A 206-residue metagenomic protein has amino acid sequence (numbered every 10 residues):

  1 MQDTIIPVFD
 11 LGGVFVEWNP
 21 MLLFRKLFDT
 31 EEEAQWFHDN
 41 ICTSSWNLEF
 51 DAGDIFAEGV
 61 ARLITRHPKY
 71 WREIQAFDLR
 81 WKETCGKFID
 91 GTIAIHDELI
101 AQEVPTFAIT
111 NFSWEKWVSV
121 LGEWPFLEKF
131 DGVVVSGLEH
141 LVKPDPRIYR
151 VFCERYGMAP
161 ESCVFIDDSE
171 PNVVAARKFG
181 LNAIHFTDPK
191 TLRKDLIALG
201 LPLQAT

Functional and structural regions predicted by a protein language model:
M1-C42, K178: Active-site neighborhood of HAD-like aspartate-dependent phosphohydrolases
M1-T4, S113-W114, V118-T206: Asp-based, Mg2+/Mn2+-dependent phosphohydrolase catalytic module
V8-D10, E17, F107-N111, D167: Short beta-strand segments
L23-F24, I41, V60-I64, D78-W81 (+1 more regions): Hydrophobic alpha-helical core bundles mediating ligand binding, dimerization, or RNAP-core interactions
D29-N40, P68-L79, P160, L203-T206: Short, surface-exposed acidic
N47-D78: A metal-dependent, Asp-based hydrolase signature
R72-F107, V118, P146: Short, acidic loop-to-helix structural element flanking the phosphoryl-transfer center in phosphate-processing enzymes
